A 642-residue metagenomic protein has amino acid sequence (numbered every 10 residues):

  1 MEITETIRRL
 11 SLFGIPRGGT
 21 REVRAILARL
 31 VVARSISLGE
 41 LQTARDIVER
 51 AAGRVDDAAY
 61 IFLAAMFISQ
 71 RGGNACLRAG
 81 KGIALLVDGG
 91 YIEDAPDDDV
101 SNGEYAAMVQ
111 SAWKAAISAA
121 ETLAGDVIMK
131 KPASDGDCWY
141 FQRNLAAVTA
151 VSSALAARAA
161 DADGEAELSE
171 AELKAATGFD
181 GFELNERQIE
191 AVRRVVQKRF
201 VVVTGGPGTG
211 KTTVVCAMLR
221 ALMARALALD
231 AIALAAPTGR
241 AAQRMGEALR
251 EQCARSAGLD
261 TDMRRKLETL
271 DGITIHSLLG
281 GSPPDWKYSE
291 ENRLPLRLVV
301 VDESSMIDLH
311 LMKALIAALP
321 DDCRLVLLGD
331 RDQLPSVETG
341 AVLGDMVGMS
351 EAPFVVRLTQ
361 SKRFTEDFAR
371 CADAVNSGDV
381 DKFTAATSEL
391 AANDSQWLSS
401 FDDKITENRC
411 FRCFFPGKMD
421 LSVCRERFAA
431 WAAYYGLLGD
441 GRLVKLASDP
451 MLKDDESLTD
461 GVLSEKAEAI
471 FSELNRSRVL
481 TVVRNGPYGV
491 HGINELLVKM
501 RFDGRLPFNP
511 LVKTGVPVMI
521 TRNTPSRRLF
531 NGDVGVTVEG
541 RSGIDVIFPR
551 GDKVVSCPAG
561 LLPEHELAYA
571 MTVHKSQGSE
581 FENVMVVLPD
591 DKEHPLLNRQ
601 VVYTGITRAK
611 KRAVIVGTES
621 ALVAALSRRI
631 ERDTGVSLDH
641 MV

Functional and structural regions predicted by a protein language model:
M1-D97: Intrinsically disordered, low-complexity N-terminal extensions of AAA+/P-loop NTPases that precede the structured
E93-S101, C253-L267, V444-A467: Short mixed-charge
D98-L168: Interdomain "pre-motor" coupling segment immediately N-terminal to P-loop NTPase/helicase cores
E172-F200: Conserved pre-motif I regulatory segment
E183-L184, V192-R194, P207, L234 (+12 more regions): Replace "in large, NTP-powered and nucleic-acid-processing enzymes" with "in large, NTP-powered factors and other
I189-V192, V196-D402: ASCE P-loop NTPase helicase motor core
D332-V518, T524-R527: Conserved helicase motor core of P-loop NTPases
D533-V642: C-terminal accessory regions
